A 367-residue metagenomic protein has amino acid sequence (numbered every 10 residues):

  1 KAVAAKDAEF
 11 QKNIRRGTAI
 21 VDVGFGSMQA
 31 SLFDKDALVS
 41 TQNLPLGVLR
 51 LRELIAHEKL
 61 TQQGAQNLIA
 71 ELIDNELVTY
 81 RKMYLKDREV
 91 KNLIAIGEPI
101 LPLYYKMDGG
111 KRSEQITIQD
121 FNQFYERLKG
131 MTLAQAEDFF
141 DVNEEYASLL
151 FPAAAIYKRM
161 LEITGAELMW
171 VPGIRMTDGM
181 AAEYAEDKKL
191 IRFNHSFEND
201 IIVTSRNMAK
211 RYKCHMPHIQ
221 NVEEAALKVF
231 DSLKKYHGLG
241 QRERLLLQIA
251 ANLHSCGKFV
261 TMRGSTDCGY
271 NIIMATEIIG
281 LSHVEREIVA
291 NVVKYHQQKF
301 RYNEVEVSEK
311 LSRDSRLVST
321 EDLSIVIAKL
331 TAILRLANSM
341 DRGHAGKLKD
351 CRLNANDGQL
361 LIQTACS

Functional and structural regions predicted by a protein language model:
K1-G17, L32-D34, S40-R335, D341 (+1 more regions): Helical "lid/coupling" subdomains associated with nucleotide-phosphate turnover
G24-S27: Active-site-adjacent helix-turn-beta-strand microarchitecture at beta-sheet edges that either contains or buttresses
I362-S367: A short interface-forming secondary-structure element
